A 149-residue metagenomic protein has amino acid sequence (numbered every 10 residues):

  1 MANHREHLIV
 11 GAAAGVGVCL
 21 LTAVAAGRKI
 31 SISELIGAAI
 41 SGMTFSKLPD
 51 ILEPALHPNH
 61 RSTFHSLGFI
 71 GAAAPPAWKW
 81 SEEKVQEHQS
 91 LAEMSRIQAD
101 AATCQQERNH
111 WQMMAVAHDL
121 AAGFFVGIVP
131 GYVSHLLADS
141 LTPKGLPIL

Functional and structural regions predicted by a protein language model:
M1-L149: N-terminal membrane-targeting hydrophobic helices
